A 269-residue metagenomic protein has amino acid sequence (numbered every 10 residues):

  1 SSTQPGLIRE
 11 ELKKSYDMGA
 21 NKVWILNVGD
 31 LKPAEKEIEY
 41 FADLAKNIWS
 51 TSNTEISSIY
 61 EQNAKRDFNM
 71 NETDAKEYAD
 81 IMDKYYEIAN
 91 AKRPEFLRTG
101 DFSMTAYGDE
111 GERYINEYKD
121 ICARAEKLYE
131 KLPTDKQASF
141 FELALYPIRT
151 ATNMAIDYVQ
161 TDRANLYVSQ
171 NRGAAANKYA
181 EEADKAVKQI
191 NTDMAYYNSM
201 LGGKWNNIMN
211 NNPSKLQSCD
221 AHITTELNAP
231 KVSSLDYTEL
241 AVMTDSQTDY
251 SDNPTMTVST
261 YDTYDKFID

Functional and structural regions predicted by a protein language model:
S1-T257, D262-T263: Substrate-binding groove of N-acetylhexosamine-processing glycoside hydrolases
